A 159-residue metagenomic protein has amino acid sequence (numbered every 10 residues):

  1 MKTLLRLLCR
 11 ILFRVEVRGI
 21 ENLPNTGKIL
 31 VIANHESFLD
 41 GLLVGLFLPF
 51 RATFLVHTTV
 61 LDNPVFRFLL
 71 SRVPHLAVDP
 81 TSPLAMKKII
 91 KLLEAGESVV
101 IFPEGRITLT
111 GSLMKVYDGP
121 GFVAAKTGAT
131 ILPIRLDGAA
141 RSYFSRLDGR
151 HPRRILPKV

Functional and structural regions predicted by a protein language model:
T3-H35: Helix-to-loop junction immediately C-terminal to a conserved catalytic motif
L4-R6, S71-L76, P103-I107: Short, basic, glycine/proline-bearing loop/turn elements
L23-T81, K88, Y143-F144: Catalytic core of membrane glycerolipid acyltransferases/transacylases, capturing the structured, soluble-facing
K28-L30, G96-F102, L132: Residue-level preference for the first positions of well-ordered beta-strands
H35, T58, G105, I134-G138: Short secondary-structure boundary segments
L69, L93-A95, R146-R150: Short low-complexity, flexible loop/linker segments enriched in glycine and/or proline with clustered acidic
L92-G121, T127: Catalytic-site beta-strand/loop segments enriched in glycine and acidic/polar residues
S112-V159: A cross-family acyltransferase "interaction/gating" segment
